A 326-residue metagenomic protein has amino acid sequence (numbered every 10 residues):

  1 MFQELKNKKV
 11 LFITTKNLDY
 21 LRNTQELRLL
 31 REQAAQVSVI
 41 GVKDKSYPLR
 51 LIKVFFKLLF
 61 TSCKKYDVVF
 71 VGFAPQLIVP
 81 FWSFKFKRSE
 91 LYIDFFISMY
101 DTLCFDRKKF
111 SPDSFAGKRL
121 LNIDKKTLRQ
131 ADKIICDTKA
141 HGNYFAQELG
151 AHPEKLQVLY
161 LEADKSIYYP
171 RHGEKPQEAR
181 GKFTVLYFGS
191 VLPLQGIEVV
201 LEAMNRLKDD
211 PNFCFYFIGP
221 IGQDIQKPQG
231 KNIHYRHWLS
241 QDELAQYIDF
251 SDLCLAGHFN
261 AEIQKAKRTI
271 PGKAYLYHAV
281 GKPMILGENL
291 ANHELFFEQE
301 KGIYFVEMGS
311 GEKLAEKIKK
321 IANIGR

Functional and structural regions predicted by a protein language model:
L11, Q177-Q195, L201-N205, Y216: Conserved donor-binding/catalytic core segment of Leloir-type glycosyltransferases
F56-F60, S114-I134: Membrane-proximal helix-turn-helix segments that form the acceptor-binding/catalytic region of lipid-linked
I93-L121, L161-S166, R171: Acceptor-binding helix/loop patch of EC 2.4 sugar-transfer enzymes, predominantly nucleotide-sugar-dependent
K125, R129-P170: Donor nucleotide-sugar binding/catalytic pocket of nucleotide-sugar-dependent glycosyltransferases
E162-E178, G196, Q226, G325: Acidic anion/phosphate-binding donor-loop and adjacent secondary structure in glycosyltransferase catalytic cores
Q195, S240-D242, Q246-H278, I285-F297: Nucleotide-sugar-dependent
G219-L253: Nucleotide-activated donor-binding/catalytic signature segment of Leloir-type glycosyltransferases, i.e., the conserved
H293-K320: Change "using UDP/GDP/dTDP sugars" to "using nucleotide sugars
